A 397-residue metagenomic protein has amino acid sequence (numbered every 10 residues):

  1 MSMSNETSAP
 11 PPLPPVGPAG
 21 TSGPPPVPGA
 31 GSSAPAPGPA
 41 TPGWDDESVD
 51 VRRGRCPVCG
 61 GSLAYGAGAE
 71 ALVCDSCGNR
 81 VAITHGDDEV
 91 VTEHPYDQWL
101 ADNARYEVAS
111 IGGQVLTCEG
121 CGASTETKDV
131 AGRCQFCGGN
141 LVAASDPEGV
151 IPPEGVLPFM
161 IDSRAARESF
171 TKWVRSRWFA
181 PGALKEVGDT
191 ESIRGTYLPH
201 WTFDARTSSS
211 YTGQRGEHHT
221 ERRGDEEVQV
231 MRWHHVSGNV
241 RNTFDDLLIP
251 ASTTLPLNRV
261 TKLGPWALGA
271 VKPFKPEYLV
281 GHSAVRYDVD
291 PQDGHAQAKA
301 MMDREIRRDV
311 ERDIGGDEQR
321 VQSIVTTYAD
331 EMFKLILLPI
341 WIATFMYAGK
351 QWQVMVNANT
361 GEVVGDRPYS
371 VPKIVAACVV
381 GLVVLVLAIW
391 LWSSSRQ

Functional and structural regions predicted by a protein language model:
M1-R52, S62, R80-A109, T117-G120 (+2 more regions): Low-complexity, intrinsically disordered extramembrane tails and loops of integral membrane proteins
V51-R53, A71, I111-V115, V130-A131: Residues immediately within or flanking Cys/His clusters that coordinate Zn2+ in small zinc-binding modules
C56-C59, C74-C77, C118-C121, C134-C137: Short cysteine-rich clusters marking metal-coordination/redox-active sites
L63, V81, T125, L141: Cys/His-rich microdomains that often coordinate metals
G66-A69, T84-D87, T127-A131, A144-P147: Short Cys/His-rich "knuckle" micro-motifs
S110, I151-M346, Q351, S394-Q397: Charged, low-complexity helical/coil segments in non-catalytic cytosolic or luminal regions
K334-V384: Extended hydrophobic
V384-Q397: Juxtamembrane "helix exit" motif at the C-terminal ends of alpha-helical transmembrane segments in multi-pass membrane
